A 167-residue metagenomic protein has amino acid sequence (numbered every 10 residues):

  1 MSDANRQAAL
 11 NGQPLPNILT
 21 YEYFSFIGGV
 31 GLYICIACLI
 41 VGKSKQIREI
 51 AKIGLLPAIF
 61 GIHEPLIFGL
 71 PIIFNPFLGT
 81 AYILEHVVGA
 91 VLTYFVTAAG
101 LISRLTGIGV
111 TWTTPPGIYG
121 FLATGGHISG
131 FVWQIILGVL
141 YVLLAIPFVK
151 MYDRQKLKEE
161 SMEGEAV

Functional and structural regions predicted by a protein language model:
M1-V41: Generic multipass alpha-helical transmembrane bundles of integral membrane proteins
S2-N17, I53, I67-V167: Transmembrane alpha-helical segments and their short flanking loops that form helix-hairpins/helix-helix interfaces
N17-Y21, I47-L55: The feature identifies polytopic integral membrane transport proteins across all domains of life
Y21-F26, L56-P57, G69: Short, surface-exposed loop/turn motifs that are enriched in glycine and acidic residues and include a nearby proline
S25-R48, Q134-K156: Transmembrane alpha-helical segments in integral membrane proteins
L39-G42, A58, G69-I73: Helix-loop junctions at the membrane interface of multi-pass solute transporters
